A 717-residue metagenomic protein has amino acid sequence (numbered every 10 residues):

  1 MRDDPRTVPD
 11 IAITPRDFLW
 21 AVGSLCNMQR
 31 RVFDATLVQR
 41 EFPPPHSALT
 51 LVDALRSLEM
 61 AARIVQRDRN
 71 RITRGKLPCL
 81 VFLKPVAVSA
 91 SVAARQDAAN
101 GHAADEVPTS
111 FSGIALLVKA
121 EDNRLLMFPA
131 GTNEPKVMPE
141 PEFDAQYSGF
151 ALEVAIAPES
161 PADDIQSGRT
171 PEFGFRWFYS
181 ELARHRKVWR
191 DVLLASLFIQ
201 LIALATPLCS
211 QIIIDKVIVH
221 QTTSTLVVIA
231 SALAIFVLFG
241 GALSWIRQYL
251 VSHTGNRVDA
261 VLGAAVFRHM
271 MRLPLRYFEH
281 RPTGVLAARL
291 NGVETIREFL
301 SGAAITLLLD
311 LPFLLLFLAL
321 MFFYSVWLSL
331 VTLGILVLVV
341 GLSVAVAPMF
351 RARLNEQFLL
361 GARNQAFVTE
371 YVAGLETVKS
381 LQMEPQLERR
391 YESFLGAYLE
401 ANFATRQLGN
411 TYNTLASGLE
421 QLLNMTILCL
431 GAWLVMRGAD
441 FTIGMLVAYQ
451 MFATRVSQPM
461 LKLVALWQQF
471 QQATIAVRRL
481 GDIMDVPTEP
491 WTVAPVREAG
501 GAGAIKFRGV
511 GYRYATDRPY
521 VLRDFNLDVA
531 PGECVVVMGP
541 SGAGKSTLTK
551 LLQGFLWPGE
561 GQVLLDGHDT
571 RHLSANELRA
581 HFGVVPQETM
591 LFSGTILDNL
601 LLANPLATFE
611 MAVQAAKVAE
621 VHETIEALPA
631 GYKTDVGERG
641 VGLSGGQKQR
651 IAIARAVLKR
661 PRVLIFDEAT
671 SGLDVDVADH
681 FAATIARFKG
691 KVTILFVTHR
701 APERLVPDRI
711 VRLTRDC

Functional and structural regions predicted by a protein language model:
M1-S91, R95-A205, V219, T223-V228 (+5 more regions): Membrane-integrated ABC transporters
K187-L208, I212, I229, L233 (+5 more regions): Alpha-helical segments in transporter systems
D191-L243, L250, F322-W327, M425 (+2 more regions): Transmembrane helix-loop-helix hairpins at lipid-water interfaces of multipass membrane proteins, especially the type-1
S210-Q211, V251, H269-L316, A373: Juxtamembrane loop-to-helix connectors within ABC transporter transmembrane domains
I229-G240, S244, T306-E356, C429-F441 (+1 more regions): Transmembrane helices of ABC transporter permease
A264, R268-V285, E356-A404, V477: Loop segments that connect adjacent transmembrane helices in multi-pass transporters
E356, L360, N364, E376 (+3 more regions): Cytosolic ends of transmembrane helices, especially the final helix of ABC transmembrane type-1 domains
G500-C717: ABC-type nucleotide-binding domain
